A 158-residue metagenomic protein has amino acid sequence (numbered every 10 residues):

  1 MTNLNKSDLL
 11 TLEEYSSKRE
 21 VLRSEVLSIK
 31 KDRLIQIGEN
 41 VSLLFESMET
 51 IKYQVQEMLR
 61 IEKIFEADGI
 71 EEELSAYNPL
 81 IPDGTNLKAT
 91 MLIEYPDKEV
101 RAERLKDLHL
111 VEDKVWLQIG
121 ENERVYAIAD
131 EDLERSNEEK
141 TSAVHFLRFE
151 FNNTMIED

Functional and structural regions predicted by a protein language model:
M1-T90, E94-D158: Long, contiguous binding/interaction regions
